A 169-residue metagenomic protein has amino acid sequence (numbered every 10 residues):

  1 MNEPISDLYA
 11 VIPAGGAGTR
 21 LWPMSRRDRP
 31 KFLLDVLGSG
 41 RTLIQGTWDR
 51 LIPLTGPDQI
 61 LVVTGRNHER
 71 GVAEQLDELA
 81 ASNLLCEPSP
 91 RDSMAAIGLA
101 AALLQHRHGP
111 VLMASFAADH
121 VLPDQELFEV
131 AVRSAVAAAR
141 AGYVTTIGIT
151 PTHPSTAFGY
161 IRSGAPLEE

Functional and structural regions predicted by a protein language model:
M1-I12, R20-R27, F32, L37-A117 (+3 more regions): Conserved N-terminal catalytic core of the sugar/cofactor nucleotidyltransferase
Q125-E169: Conserved core of the sugar-phosphate nucleotidyltransferase
